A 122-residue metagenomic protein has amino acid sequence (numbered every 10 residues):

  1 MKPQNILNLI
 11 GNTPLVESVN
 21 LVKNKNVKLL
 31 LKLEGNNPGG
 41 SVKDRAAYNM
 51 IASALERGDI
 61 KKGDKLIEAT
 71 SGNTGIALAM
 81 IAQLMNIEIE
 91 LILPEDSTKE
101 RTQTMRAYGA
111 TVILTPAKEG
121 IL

Functional and structural regions predicted by a protein language model:
M1-L122: PLP-dependent amino-acid enzyme catalytic core
